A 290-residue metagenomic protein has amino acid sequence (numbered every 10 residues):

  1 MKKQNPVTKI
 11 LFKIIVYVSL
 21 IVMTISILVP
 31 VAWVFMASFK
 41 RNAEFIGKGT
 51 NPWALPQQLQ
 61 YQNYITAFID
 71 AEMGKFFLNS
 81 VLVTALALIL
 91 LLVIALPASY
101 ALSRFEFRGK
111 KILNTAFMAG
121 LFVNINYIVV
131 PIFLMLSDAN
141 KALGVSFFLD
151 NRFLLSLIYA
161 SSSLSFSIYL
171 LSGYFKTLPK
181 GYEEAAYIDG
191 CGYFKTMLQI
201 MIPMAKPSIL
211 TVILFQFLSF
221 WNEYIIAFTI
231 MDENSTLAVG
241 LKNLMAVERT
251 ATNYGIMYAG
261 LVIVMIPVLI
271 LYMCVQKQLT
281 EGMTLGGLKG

Functional and structural regions predicted by a protein language model:
K2-G290: A hydrophobic, multi-pass inner-membrane permease signature
